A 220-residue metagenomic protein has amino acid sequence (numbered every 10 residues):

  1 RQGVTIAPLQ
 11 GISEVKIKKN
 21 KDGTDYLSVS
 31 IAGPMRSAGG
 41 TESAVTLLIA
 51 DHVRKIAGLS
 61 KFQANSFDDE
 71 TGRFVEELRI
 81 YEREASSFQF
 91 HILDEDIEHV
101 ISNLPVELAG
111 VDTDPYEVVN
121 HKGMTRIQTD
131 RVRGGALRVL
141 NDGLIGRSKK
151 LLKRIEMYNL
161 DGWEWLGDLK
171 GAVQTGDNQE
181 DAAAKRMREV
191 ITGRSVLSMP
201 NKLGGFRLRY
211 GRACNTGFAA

Functional and structural regions predicted by a protein language model:
R1-A220: Extended, Lys/Arg-rich, non-catalytic nucleic-acid recognition/anchoring regions of very large nucleic-acid-interacting
